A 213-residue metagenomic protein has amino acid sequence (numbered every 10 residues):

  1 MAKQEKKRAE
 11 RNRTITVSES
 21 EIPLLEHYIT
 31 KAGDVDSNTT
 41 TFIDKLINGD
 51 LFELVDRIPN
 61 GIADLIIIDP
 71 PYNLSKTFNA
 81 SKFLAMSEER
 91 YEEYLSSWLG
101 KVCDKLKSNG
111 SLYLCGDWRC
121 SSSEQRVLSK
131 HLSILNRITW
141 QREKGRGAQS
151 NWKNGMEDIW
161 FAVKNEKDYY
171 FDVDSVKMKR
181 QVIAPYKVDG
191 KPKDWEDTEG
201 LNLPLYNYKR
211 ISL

Functional and structural regions predicted by a protein language model:
M1-H27, K31-L213: Core catalytic lobe of class I
